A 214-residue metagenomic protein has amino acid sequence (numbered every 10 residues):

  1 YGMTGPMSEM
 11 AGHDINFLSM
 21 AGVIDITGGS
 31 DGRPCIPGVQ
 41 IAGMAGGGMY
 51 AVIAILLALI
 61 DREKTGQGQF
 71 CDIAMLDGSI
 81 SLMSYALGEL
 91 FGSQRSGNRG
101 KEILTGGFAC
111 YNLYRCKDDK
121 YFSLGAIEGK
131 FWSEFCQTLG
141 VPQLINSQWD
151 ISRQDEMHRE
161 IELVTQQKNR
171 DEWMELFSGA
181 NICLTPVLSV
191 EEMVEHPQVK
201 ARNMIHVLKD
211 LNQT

Functional and structural regions predicted by a protein language model:
Y1-F122, A126-I127: Active-site-adjacent "lid/gating" segments in soluble enzymes
Y1-G2, D150, E191-E192: Conserved beta-strand edge residues that scaffold enzyme active sites
A54-A58, A86, E134, T138 (+2 more regions): Alpha-helical scaffold segments in soluble metabolic enzymes
G78, K130, L188-E191: Alpha-helix/helix-capping structural signal
S79, R153, E192-H196: Beta-rich nucleic-acid/ligand-interaction surfaces
A109-L184, P197: Aromatic-enriched alpha-helical interface/lid elements that frame and gate functional surfaces
G179-T214: A glycine-rich dinucleotide-binding beta-alpha-beta segment and adjacent secondary-structure elements that constitute
